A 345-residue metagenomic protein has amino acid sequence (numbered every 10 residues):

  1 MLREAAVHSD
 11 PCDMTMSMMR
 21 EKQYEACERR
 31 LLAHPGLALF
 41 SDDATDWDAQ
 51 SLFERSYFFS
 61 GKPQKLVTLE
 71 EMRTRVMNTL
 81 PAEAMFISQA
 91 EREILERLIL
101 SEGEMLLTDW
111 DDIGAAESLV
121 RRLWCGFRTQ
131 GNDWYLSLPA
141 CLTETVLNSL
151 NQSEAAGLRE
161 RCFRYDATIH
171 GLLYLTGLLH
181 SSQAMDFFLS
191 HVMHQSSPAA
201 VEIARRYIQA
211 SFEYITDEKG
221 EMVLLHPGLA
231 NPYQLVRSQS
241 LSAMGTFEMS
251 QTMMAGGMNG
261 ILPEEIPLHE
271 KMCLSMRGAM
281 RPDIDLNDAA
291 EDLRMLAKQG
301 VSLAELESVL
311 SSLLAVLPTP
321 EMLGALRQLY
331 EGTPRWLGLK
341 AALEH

Functional and structural regions predicted by a protein language model:
M1-I94, I99-S137: Basic helix-extension-helix modules of the SAP/HeH family
D13, Q64-M77, G126-A155, I215-R237: Accessory beta->alpha helical hairpin/"wing" motif in late/C-terminal subdomains of nucleic-acid enzymes
F53-Y57, Q183-V192: DNA-recognition alpha helix
L66-E91, N151-D166, E265-L268, P282: Short alpha-helical segments that sit at the start of domains
Q89, S101-L106, Y174-S182, Q195 (+2 more regions): Short capping segments at the starts of secondary-structure elements
I113-G126, H191-M222, S302-L339: Charge-enriched amphipathic alpha-helical scaffolds
A140-L175, A230-G256: Short, amphipathic alpha-helical interaction segments positioned at domain boundaries
S196-S308: Long, charge-rich C-terminal accessory regions
